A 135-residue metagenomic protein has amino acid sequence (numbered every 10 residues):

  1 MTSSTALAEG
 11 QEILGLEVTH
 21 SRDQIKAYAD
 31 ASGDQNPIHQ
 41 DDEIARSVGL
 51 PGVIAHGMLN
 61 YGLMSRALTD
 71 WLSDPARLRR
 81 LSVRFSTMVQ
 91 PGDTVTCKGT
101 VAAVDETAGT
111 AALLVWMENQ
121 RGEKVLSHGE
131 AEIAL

Functional and structural regions predicted by a protein language model:
M1-I13, V89-L135: HotDog/MaoC-like acyl-thioester-processing domains
M1-V53: Catalytic strand-loop segment that frames the active site of acyl-thioester-processing enzymes
E17-T19, R84, E132-A134: Generic structural detector for well-ordered beta-strands
D30-D34, T69-S73, Q120: Short, intrinsically disordered, mixed-charge
E43, L78, T107-G109: Short loop/turn motifs at secondary-structure junctions and domain boundaries
S47-A55, L59-V101: Hydrophobic beta-strand-centered segment that forms part of the acyl-chain substrate-binding groove
